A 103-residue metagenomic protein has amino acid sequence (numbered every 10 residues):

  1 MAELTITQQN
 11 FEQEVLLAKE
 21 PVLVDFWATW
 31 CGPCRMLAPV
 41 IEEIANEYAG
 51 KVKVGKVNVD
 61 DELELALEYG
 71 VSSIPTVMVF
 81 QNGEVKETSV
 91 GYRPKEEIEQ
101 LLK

Functional and structural regions predicted by a protein language model:
A2, T7, W27, K53-G55: Conserved Rossmann-like nucleotide-binding pocket used by diverse enzymes that bind dinucleotide cofactors
E3-V22: A short beta-strand-turn-helix
K19, F26-W30, S73: Short pre-active-site segment immediately N-terminal to redox-active cysteine/selenocysteine motifs in thiol-based
K19-P21, M36-V57, L63: Conserved helix-turn-beta segment immediately C-terminal to the redox Cys motif in thioredoxin-like folds
F26-V40: Conserved redox-active cysteine motifs that mediate thiol-disulfide chemistry, especially di-cysteine Cys-X(1-2)-Cys
L65-I74, M78-F80, K86: Structural alpha/beta surface segment adjacent to cysteine/selenocysteine redox centers across thiol/disulfide enzymes
M78-K103: Non-catalytic, surface beta->alpha helical segment in thiol-disulfide oxidoreductase systems
